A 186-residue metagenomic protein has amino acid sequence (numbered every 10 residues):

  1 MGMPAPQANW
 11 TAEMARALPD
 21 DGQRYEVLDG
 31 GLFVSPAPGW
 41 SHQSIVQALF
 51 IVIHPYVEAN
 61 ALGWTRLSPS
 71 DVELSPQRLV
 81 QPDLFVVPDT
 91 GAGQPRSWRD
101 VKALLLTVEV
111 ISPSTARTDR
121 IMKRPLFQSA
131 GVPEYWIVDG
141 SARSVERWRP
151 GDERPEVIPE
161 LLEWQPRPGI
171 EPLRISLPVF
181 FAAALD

Functional and structural regions predicted by a protein language model:
M1-D186: Gly/Pro/Ser/Thr-rich low-complexity, intrinsically disordered segments predominantly at protein N-termini
